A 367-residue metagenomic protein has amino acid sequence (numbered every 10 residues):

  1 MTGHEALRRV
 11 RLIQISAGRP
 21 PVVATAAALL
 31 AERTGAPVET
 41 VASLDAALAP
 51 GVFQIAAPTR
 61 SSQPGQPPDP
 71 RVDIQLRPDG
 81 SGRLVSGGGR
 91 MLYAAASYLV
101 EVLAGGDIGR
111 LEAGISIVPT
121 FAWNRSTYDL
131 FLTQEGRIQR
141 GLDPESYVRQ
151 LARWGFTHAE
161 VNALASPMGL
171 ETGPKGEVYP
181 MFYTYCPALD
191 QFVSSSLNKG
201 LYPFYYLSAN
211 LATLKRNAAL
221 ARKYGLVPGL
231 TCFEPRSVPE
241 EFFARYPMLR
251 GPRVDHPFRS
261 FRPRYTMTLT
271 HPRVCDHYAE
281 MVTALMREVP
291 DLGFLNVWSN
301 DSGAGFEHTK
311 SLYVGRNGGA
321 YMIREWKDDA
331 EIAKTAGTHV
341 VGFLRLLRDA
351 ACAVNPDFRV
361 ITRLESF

Functional and structural regions predicted by a protein language model:
E5-A6, V10, Q14-P21, A26-L29 (+7 more regions): Feature activates predominantly on carbohydrate-active enzymes
L29-P37: Short helix-loop-beta junction
P37-P68: Short, well-ordered secondary-structure micro-motifs within conserved domains or adaptor modules
V41-L44, F233, V360-F367: Acidic carboxylate-rich catalytic motifs and surrounding loops in phosphoryl-/glycosyl-chemistry enzymes
R273-F367: Active-site neighborhood of glycoside hydrolase catalytic domains
